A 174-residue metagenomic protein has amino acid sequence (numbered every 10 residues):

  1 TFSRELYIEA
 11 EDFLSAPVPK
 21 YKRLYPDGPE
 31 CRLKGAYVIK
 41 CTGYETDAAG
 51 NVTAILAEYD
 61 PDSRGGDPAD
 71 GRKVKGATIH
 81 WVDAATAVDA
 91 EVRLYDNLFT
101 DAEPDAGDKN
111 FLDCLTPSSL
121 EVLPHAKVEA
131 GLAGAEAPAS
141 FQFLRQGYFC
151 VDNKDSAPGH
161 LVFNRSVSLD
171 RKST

Functional and structural regions predicted by a protein language model:
T1-F141: Long, charge-dense accessory insertions within large macromolecular proteins
L144-Q146, K154-V162, S166: Long terminal accessory segments
L169-D170: A short, acidic, flexible beta-alpha connecting loop/helix-capping segment that sits on the rim of active
S173-T174: Conserved small/polar residues in nucleotide/adenosyl-binding loops
